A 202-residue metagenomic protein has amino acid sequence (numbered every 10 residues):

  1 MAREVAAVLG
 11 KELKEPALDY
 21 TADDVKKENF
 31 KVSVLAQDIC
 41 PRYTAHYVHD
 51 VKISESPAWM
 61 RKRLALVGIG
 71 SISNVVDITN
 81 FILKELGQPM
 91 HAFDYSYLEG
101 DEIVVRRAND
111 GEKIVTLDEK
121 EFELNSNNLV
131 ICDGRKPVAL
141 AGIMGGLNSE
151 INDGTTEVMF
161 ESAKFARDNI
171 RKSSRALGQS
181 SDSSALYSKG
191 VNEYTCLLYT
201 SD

Functional and structural regions predicted by a protein language model:
M1-S201: RNA/tRNA-interacting regions in translation and RNA-turnover enzymes
